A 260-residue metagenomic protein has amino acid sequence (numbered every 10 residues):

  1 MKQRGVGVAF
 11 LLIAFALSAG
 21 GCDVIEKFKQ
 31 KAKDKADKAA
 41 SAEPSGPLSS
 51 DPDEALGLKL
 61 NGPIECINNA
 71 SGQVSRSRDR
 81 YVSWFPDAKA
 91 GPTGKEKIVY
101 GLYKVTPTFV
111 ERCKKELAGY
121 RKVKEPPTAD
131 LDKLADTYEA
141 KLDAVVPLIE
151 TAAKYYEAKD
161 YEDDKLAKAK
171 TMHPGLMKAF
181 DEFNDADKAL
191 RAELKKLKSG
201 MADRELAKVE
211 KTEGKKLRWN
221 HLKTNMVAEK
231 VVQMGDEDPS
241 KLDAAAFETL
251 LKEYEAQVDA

Functional and structural regions predicted by a protein language model:
M1-A9: Bacterial N-terminal signal peptides that target proteins for export
S18-G21: C-terminal motif of bacterial Sec signal peptides marking the signal peptidase cleavage site
D23-E26: Bacterial signal peptide processing site
A36, A40-D181: Leu/Val/Ala/Ile-rich N-terminal alpha-helices, chiefly Sec-type signal peptides and the beginnings
A169-A260: Extended amphipathic alpha-helical interaction segments
